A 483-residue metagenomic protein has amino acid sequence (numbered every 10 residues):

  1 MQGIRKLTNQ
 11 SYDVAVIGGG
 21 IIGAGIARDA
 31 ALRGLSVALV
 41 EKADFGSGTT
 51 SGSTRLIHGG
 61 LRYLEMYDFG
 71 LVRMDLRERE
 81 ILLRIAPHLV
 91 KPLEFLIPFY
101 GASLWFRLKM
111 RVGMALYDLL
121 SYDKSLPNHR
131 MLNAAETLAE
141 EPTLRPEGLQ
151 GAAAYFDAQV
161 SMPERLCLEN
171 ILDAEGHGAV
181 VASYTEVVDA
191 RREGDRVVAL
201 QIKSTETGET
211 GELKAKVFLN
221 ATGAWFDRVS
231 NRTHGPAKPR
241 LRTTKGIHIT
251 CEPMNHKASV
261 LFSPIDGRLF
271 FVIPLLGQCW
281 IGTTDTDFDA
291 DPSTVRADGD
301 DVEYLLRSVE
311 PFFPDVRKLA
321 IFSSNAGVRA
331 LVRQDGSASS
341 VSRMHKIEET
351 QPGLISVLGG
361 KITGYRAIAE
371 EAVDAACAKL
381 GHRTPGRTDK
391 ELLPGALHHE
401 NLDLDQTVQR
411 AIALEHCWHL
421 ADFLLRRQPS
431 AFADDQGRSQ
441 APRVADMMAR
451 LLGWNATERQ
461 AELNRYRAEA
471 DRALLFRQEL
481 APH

Functional and structural regions predicted by a protein language model:
Q10-Y12, G208-V217: Core beta-strand elements of the Rossmann-like FAD/NAD(P) dinucleotide-binding domain in flavoenzyme oxidoreductases
I17, L213-G223: Short hydrophobic core segments
A31-S51: Glycine-rich FAD pyrophosphate-binding loop
R55-E140: Dinucleotide-binding Rossmann-like beta1-alpha1 core, especially the glycine-rich loop that anchors the ADP
D118, L138-H177, V181, A199 (+4 more regions): Helix-loop-beta segment of a Rossmann-like dinucleotide-binding subdomain
R165, P236-W280, D287-A449: C-terminal catalytic lobe of FAD-dependent flavoproteins
S183-V198: A conserved short coil-to-beta-strand element within the FAD-binding core of flavoproteins
N220-G235: Flavin (primarily FAD) binding-site architecture
